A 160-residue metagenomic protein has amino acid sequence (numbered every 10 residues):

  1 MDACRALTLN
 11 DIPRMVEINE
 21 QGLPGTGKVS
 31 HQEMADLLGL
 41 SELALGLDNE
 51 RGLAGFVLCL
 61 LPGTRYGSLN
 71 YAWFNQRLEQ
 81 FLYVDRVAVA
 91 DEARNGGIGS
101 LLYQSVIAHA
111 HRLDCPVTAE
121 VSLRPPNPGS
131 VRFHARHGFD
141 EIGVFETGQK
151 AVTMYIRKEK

Functional and structural regions predicted by a protein language model:
D2-M15: A short beta-loop-alpha structural element at the N-terminal edge of CoA-dependent acyl/N-acetyltransferase catalytic
P24-E50, T64: Active-site rim helix/loop that mediates acceptor-substrate recognition in acyltransferases
L58-R86: Conserved acyl-donor/pantetheine-binding loop and adjacent beta-alpha core of acyl/acetyltransferases and related
D85-R94, L123-R124: A short, internal acetyl-CoA/4′-phosphopantetheine-binding micro-motif in the GNAT/acyltransferase core
V89, N95-A108, R136: Conserved acetyl-CoA-binding loop-helix of GNAT-fold acetyltransferases
A110-L123: Conserved GNAT acetyl-CoA-binding A-motif
R124-G143: Conserved active-site alpha-helix within GNAT-family acetyltransferase domains
V144-K160: C-terminal "cap" of GNAT-fold acetyltransferases
